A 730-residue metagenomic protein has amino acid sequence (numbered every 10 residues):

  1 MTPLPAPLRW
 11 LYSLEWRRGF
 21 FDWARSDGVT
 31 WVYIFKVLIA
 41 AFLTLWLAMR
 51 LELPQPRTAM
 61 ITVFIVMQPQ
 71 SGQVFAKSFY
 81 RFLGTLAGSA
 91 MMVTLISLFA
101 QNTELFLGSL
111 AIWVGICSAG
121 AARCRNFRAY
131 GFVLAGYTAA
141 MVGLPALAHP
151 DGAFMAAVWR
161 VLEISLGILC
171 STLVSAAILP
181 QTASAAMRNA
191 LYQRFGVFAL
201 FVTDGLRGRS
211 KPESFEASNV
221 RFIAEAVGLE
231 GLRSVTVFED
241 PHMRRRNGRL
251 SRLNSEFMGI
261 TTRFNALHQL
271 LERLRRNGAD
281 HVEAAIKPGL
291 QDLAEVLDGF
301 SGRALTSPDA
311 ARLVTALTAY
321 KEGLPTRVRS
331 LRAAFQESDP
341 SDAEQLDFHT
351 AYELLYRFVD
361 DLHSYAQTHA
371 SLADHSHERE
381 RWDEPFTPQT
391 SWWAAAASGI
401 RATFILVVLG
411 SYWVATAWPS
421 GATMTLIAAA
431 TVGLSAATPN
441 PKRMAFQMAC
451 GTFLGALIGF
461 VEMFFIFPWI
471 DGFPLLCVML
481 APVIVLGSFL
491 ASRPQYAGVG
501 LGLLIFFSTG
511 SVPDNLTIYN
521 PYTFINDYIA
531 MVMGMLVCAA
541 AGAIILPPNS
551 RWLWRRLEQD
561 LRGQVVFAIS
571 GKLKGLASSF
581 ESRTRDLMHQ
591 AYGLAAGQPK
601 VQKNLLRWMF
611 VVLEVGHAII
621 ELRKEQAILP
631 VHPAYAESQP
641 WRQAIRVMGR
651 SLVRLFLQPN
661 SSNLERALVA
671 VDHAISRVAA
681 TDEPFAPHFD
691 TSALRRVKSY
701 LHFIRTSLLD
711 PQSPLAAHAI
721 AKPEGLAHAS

Functional and structural regions predicted by a protein language model:
M1-P241, R245-R246, S364-H375, E380-F610 (+1 more regions): A transmembrane helix-and-boundary motif of multi-pass membrane transporters/channels
F195-G205, L250-R381, V565, I619-S730: Soluble C-terminal extramembrane regulatory/interaction domains of multi-pass membrane proteins
L546, S550, K572-A667: Extended, charge-rich low-complexity regions and/or helical-solenoid scaffolds
